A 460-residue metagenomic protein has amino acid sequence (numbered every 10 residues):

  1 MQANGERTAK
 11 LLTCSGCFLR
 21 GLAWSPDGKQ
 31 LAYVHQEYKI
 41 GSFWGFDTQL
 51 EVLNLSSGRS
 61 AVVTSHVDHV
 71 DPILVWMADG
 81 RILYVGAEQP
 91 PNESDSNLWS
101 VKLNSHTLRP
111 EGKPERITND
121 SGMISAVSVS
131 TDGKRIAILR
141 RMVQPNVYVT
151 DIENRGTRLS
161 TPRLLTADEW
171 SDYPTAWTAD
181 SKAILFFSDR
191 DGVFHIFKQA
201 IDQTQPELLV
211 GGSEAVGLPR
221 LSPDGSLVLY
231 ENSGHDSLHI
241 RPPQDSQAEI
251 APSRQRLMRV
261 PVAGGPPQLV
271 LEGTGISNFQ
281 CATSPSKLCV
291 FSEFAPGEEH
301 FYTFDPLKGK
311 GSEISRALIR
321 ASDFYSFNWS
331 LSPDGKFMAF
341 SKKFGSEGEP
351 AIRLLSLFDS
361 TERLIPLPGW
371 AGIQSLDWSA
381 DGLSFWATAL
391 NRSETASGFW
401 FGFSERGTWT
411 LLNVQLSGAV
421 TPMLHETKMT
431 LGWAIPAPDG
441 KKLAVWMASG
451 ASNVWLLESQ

Functional and structural regions predicted by a protein language model:
Q2-E6, N54-G58, L103-T107, I152-R155 (+6 more regions): Short loop/turn segments that connect beta-strands within beta-propeller blades
E6-K10, G58-V62, G112-E115, S160-R163 (+5 more regions): Predominantly a core beta-strand signature of beta-propeller blades across repeat-based propeller domains
T8-A9, T13-I40, A61-P91, T118-L139 (+7 more regions): Conserved beta-propeller blade repeats
F18, S56, M123, V143 (+11 more regions): A generic "binding-loop/recognition-motif" signal
I40-E51, P91-S100, Q144-T150, G192-F197 (+6 more regions): Structural motif
W44, Q89-S94, R109, T157 (+9 more regions): Low-complexity, Gly/Pro
K102, E111-E115, T408-A451: C-terminal closing repeat unit and adjoining cap/tail of repeat-based domains
